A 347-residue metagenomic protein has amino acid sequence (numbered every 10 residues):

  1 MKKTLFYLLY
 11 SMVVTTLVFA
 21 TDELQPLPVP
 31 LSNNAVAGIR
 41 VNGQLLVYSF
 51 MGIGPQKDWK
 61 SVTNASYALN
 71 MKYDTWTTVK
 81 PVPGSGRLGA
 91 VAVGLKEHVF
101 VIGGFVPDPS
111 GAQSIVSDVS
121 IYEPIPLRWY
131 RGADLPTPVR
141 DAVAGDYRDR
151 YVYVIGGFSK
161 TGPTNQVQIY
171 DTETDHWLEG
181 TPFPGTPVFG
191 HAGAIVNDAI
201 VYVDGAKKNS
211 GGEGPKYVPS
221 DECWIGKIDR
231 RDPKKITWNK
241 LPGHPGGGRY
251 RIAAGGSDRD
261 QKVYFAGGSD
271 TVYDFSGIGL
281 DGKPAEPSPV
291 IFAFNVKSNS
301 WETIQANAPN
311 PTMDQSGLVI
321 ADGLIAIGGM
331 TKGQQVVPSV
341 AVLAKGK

Functional and structural regions predicted by a protein language model:
M1-T4: Positively charged n-region of N-terminal signal peptides that target proteins for export
Y7-T16: Bacterial N-terminal signal peptides
F19-K347: Kelch-like beta-propeller repeat domains
